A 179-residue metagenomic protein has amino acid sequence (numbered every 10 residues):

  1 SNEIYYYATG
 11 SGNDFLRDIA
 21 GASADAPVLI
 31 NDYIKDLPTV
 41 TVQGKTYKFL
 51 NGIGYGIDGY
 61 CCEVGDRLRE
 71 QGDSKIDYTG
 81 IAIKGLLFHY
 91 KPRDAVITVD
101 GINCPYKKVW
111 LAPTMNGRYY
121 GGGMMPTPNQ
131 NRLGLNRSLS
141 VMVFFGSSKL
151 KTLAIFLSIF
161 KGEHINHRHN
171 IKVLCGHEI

Functional and structural regions predicted by a protein language model:
N2-W110: Catalytic core of DAGKc-family lipid kinases
N13, I53-Y55, G59, R118 (+3 more regions): Flexible, active-site-adjacent loop/turn segments at secondary-structure boundaries
L16-R17, E63-V64, G123-P126, L153-A154: Short, glycine/acidic-enriched capping/hinge loops at junctions between secondary-structure elements
A24-A26, N129-R132, F156: Residue-level signature of transmembrane alpha-helix interfaces in integral membrane proteins
R69-Y78, G117, G121-K151: Gly/Ser/Thr-rich active-site loops/lids in small-molecule metabolic enzymes that frequently grip phosphoryl groups
P92-V96, S138, E178: Exposed beta-strand and adjacent loop surfaces of beta-rich binding modules that mediate intermolecular recognition
G101, L133-N136, V143-I179: ATP/nucleoside-binding phosphotransfer catalytic cores, i.e., glycine-rich phosphate-binding loops
W110-N116: Short hydrophobic core segments
